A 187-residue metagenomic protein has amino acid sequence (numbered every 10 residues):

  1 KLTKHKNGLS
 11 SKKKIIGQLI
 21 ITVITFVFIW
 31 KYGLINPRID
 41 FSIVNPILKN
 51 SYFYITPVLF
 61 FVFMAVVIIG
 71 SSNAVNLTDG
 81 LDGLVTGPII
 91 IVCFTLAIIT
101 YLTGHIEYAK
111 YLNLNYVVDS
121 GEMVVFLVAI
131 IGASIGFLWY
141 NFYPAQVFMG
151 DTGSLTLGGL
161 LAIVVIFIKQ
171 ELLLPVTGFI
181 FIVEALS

Functional and structural regions predicted by a protein language model:
K1-L2, S71-T78: Membrane-water interface regions at transmembrane-helix termini and the short interhelical loops of multi-pass membrane
L2-G17: Membrane-interfacial loop-to-helix junctions in multi-pass inner-membrane proteins
K14, V75, V147: Catalytic tyrosine of NAD(P)H-dependent dehydrogenase/reductases that use a Tyr as the general acid/base
I20-I24: Non-catalytic accessory segments adjacent to catalytic cores
T25-P46, L59, F63-M64, I68-S72 (+1 more regions): Alpha-helical transmembrane segments
L77, L81-V85: RNA/tRNA-interacting regions in translation and RNA-turnover enzymes
